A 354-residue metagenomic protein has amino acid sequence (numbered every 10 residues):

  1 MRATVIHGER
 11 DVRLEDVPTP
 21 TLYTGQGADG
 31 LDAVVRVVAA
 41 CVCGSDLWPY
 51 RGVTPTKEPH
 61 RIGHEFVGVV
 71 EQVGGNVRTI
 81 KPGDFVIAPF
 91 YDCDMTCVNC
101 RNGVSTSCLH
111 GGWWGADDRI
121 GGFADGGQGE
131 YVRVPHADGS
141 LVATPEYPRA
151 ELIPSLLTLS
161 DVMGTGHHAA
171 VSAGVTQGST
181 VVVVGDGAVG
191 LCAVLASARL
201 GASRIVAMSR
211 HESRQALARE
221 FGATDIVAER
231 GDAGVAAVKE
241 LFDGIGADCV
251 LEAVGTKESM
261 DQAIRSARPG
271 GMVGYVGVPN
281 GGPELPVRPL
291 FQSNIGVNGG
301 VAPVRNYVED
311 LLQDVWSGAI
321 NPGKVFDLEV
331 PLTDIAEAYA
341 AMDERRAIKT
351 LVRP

Functional and structural regions predicted by a protein language model:
L22-A40, V53-R101, T106, A124-D125 (+1 more regions): Glycine-rich beta-strand-centered segment in the early N-terminal region that forms part of a ligand/cofactor-binding
G30, D261-R265, R305-P354: C-terminal hydrophobic helical "lid"/dimerization subdomain of Rossmann-like NAD(P)H-dependent oxidoreductases
F85, T180, G271-M272, G296: Short glycine-centered segments of the SAM/dcSAM-binding site in methyltransferase folds
T96-V184: NAD(P)H dinucleotide-binding glycine-rich loop of Rossmann-like/cofactor-binding domains, especially the beta1-alpha1
P148-D232, A236: Mid-domain Rossmann-like dinucleotide-binding core that forms the NAD(H)/NADP(H) cofactor-binding site
S266-G282, N298: ADP-ribose/adenylate-binding Rossmann-like module
G277-S293: Rossmann-fold NAD(P)-binding glycine/threonine-rich loop
